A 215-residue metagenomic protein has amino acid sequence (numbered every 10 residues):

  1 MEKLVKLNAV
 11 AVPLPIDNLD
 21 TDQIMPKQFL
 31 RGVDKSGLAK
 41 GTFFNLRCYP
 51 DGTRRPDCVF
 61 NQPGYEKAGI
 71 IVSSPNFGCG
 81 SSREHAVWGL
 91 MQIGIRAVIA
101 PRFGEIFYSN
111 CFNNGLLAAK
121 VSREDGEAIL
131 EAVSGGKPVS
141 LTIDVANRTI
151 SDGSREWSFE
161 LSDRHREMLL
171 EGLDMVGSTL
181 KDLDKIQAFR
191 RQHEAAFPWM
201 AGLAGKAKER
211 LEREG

Functional and structural regions predicted by a protein language model:
M1-G215: Fe-S-dependent hydro-lyases/dehydratases of central metabolism
